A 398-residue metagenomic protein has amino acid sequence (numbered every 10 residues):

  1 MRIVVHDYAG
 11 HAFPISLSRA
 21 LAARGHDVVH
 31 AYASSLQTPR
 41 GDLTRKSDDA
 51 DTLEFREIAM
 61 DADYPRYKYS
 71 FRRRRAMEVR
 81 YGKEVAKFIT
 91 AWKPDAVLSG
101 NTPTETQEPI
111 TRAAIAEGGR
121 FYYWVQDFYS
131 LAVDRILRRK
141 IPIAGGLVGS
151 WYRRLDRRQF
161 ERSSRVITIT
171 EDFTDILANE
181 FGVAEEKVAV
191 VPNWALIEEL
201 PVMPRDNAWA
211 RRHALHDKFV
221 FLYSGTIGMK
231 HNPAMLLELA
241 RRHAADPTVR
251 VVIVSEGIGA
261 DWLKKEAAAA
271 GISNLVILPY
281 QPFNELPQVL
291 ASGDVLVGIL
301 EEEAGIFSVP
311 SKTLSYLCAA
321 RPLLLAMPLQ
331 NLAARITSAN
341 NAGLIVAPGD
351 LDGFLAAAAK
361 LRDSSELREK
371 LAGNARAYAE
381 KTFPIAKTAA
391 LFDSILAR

Functional and structural regions predicted by a protein language model:
M1-D51, H243: N-terminal subdomain of nucleotide-sugar transferases
A12, H231, P279-V289, L296-L317 (+1 more regions): Nucleotide-sugar-dependent
Y64-F71, W92, G119-R153, E198: Acceptor-binding helix/loop patch of EC 2.4 sugar-transfer enzymes, predominantly nucleotide-sugar-dependent
E108, R112-A116, G146-T168: Membrane-proximal helix-turn-helix segments that form the acceptor-binding/catalytic region of lipid-linked
D172, V191-W194: Carbohydrate-associated surface elements
A214-H231, L237-A240, V252: Conserved donor-binding/catalytic core segment of Leloir-type glycosyltransferases
P247-T248, V252-S255, A260-P287: Nucleotide-activated donor-binding/catalytic signature segment of Leloir-type glycosyltransferases, i.e., the conserved
G353, K360, L367-K381: A short, well-ordered alpha-helix in the C-terminal region of glycosyltransferases
